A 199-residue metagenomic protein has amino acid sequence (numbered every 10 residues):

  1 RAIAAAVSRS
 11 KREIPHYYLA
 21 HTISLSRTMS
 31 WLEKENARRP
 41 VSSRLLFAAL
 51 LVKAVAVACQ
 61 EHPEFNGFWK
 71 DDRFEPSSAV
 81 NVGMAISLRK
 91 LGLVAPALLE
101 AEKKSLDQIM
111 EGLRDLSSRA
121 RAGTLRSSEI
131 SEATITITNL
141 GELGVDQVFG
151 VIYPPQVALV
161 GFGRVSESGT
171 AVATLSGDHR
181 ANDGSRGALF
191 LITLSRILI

Functional and structural regions predicted by a protein language model:
R1-I199: C-terminal catalytic/motor cores of large multi-domain enzyme assemblies
